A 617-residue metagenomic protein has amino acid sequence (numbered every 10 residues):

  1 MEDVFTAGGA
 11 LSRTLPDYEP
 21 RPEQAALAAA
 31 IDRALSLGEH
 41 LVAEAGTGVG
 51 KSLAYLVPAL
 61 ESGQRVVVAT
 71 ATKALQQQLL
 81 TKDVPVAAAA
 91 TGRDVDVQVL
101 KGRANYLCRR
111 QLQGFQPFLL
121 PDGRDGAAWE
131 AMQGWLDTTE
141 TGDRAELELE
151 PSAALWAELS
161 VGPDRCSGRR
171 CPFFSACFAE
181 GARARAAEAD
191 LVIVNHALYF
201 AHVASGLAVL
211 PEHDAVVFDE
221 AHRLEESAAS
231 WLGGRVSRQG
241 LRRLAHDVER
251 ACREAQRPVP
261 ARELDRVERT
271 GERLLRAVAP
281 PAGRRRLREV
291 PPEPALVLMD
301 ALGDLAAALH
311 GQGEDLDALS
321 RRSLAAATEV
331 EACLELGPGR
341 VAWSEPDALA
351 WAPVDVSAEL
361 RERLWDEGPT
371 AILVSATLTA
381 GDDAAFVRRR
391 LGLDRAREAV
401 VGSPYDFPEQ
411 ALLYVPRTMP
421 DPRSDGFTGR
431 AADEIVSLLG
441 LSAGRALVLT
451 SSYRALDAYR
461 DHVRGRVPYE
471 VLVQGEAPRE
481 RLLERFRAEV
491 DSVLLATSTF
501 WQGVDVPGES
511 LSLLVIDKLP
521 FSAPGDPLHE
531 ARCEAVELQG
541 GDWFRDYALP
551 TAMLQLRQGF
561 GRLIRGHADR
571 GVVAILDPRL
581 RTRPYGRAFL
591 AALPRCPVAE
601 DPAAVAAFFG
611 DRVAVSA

Functional and structural regions predicted by a protein language model:
M1-A43: Conserved pre-motif I regulatory segment
M1-T14, T47, Q64-D190, G283-R286: A substrate-engagement module of RecA-like helicase motors
D32-R33, S52-R65, K82-A87: Walker A/P-loop NTP-binding motif
E61, Q77, K82-P85, P163-D164 (+2 more regions): Signature of the SF2 helicase/ATPase Hel1-core->accessory helical subdomain module
V66-T72, I372-V374, G444-S451, I575-L576: Conserved RecA-like ASCE P-loop NTPase motor core of nucleic-acid helicases/translocases
A157-D190, S205-L207, D304-M419, G426-D433 (+3 more regions): A contiguous, basic/glycine-rich beta-loop/short-helix subdomain that forms a polymer-engagement track
P416-G426, V471, E476-L580: Conserved RecA-like P-loop NTPase helicase motor core
S451-G475: Conserved helicase motor "Helicase C" RecA-like lobe of SF1/SF2 P-loop NTPases
